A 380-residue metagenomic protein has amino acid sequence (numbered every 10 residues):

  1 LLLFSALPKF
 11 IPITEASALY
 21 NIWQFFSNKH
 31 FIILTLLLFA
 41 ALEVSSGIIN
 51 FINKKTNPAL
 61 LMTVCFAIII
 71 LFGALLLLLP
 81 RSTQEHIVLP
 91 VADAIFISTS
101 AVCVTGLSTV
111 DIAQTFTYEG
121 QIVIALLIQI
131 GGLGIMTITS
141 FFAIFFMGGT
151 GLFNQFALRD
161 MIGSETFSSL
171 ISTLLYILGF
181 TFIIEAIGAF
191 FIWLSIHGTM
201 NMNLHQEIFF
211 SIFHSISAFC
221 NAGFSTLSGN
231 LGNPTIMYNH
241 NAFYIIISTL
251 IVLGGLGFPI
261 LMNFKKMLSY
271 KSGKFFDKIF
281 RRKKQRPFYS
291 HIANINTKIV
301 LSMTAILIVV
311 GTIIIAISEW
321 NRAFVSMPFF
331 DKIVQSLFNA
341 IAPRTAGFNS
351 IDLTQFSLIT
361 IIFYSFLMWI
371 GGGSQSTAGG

Functional and structural regions predicted by a protein language model:
L1-G380: Membrane-proximal intracellular helices of multi-pass ion channels
